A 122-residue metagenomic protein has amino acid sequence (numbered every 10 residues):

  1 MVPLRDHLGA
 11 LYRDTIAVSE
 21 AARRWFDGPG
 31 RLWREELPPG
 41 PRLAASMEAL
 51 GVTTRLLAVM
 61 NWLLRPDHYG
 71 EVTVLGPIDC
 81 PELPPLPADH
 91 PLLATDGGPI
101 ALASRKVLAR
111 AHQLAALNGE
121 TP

Functional and structural regions predicted by a protein language model:
M1-P122: Surface-exposed peri-terminal alpha-helical interaction modules
